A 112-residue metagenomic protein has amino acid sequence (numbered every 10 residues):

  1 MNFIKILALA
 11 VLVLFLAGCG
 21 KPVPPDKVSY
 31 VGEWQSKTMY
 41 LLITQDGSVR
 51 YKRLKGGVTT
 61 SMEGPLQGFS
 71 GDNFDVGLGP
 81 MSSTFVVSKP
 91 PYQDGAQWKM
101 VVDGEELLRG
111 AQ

Functional and structural regions predicted by a protein language model:
M1-A8: Bacterial N-terminal signal peptides that target proteins for export
A10-V13: Short, linear, compositionally biased motifs with a strong N-terminal bias
F15-G18: C-terminal motif of bacterial Sec signal peptides marking the signal peptidase cleavage site
G20-P22: Bacterial signal peptide processing site
D26-Y40: Tryptophan-anchored aromatic micro-motifs
T38-S83: N-terminal glycine/threonine-rich, aromatic-flanked beta-hairpin/loop signature
S83-Q97: Low-complexity, intrinsically disordered Gly/Pro/Thr-rich segments
K99-Q112: Edge beta-strand at a domain terminus
